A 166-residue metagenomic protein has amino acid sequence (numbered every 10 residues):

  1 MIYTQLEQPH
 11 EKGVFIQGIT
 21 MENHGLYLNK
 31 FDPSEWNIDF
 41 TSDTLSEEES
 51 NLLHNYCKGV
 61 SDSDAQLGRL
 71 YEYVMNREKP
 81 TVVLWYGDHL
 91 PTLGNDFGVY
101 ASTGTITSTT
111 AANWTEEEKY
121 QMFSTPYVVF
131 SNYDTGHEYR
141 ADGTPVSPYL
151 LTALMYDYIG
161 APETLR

Functional and structural regions predicted by a protein language model:
M1-R166: Solvent-exposed soluble domains appended to multi-pass membrane proteins
